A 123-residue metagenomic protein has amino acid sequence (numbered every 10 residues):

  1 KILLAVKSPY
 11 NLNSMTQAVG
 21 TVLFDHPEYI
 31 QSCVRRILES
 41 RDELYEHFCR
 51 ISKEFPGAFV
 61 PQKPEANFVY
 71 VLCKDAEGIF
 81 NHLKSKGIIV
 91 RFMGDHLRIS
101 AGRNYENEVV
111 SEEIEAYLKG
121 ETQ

Functional and structural regions predicted by a protein language model:
K1-R50: PLP-dependent aminotransferase class I/II
P9, H26, C33, A58 (+2 more regions): Generic anion/oxyanion-binding catalytic loop in active/binding sites
N11-N13, N67, N107: Asparagine-centered polar/low-complexity signal
D25, K74, N104: Residue-level marker of positions within ordered structural domains that often coincide with functionally constrained
P27, I51-S52, I114, L118: Active-site catalytic pocket residues across diverse enzymes, especially alpha/beta-hydrolases
L38-K86, A101: Conserved PLP-binding catalytic core of the aspartate aminotransferase-like
E77, N81-Q123: PLP-dependent enzyme catalytic core of the Aspartate aminotransferase-like
